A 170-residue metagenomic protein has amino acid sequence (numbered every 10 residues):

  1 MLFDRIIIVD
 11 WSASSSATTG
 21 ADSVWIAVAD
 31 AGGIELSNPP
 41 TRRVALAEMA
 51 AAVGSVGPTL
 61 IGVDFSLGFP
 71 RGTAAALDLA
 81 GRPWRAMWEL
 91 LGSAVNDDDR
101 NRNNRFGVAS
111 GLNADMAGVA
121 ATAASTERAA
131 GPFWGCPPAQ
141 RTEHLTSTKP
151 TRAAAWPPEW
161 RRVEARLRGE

Functional and structural regions predicted by a protein language model:
M1-I7, W11-E170: RNase H-like (RuvC/DEDD) metal-dependent nuclease/polynucleotide-processing core
